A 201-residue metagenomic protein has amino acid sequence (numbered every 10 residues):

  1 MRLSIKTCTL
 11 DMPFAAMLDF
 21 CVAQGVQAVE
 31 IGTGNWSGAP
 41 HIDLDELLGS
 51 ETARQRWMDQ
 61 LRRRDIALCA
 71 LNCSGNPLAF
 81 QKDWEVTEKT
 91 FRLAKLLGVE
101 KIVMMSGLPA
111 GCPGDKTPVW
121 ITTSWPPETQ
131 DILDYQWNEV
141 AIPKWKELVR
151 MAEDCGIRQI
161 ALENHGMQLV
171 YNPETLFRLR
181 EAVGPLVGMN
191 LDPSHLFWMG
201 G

Functional and structural regions predicted by a protein language model:
M1-S4, L61-R62: N-terminal amphipathic alpha-helix/helix-capping segment at the start of soluble metabolic enzymes
L3-T7, V29-I31, L68-C73, I102-M104 (+2 more regions): Hydrophobic faces of well-ordered beta-strands that scaffold small-molecule active sites in alpha/beta enzyme cores
T7-F14: Short polar catalytic/cofactor-binding loops
F14-S37, L97-K101: Catalytic domains of carbohydrate-active enzymes, especially glycoside hydrolases
A16-D19, R56-R63, P77-L191, W198: Active-site acidic/histidine proton-transfer and metal-coordination neighborhood in alpha/beta enzyme cores
E30-M58, P109-P113: Glycine-rich, proline-tolerant flexible connector loops at the mouths of alpha/beta enzymes
I42-L48, N72-Q81, Y135: The substrate-binding groove and active-site-proximal loops of carbohydrate-active enzymes, especially glycoside
G201: Bacterial c-di-GMP phosphodiesterase catalytic domain signature
